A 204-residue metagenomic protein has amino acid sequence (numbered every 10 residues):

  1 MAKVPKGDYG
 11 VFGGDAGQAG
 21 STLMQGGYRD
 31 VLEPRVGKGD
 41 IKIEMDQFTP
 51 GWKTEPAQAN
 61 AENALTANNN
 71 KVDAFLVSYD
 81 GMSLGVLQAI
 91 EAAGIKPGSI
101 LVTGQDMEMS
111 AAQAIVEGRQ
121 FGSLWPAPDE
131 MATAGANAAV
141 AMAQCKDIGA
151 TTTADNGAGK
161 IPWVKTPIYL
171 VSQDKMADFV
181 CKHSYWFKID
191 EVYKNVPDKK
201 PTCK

Functional and structural regions predicted by a protein language model:
M1-K204: A residue-level marker of the well-folded mature domains of exported/periplasmic proteins
